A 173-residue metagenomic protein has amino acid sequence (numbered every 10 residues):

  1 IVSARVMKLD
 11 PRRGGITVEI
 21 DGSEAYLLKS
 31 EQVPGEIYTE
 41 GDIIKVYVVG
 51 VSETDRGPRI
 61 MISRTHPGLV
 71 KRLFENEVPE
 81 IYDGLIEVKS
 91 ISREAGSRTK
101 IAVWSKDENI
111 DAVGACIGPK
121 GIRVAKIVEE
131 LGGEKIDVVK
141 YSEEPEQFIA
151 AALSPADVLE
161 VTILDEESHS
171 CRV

Functional and structural regions predicted by a protein language model:
I1-V173: RNA-contacting regions in translation and RNA-metabolism proteins, encompassing KH/S1 modules where present
